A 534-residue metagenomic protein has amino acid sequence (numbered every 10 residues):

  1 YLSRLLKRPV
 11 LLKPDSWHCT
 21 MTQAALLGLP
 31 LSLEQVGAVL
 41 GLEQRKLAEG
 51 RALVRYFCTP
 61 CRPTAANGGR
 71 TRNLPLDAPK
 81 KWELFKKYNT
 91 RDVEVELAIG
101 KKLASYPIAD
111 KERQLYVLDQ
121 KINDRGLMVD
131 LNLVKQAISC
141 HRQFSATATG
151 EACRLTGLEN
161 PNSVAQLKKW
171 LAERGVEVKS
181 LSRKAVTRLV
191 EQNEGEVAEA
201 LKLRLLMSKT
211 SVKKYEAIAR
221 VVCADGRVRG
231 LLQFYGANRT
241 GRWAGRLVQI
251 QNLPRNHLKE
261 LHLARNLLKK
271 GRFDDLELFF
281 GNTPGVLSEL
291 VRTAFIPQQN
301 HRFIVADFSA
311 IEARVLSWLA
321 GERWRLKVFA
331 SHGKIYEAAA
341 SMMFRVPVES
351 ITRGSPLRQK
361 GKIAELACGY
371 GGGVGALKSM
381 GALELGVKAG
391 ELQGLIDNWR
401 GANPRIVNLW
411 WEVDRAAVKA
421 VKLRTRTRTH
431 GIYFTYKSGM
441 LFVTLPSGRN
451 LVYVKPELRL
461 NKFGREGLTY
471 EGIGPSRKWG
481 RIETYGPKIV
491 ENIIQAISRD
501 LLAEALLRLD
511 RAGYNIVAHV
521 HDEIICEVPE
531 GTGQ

Functional and structural regions predicted by a protein language model:
S3-S16, P30-V36, L42-R45, E322-L326: A short alpha->loop->secondary-structure connector
K7-L27, H332-E337: Conserved beta-strand -> loop -> alpha-helix junction used to position metal-binding or nucleic-acid-contacting
R8, G28-L31, A38-A48, A52-L287 (+6 more regions): Conserved "right-hand" nucleotidyltransferase catalytic core of DNA-directed polymerases
L103-L115, L501-I524: Active-site palm subdomain of RNA-directed nucleic acid polymerases
G241, D307, A340, L377 (+3 more regions): Hydrophobic, well-ordered secondary-structure elements that form the walls of internal hydrophobic environments
I335-P356, F463-V517: Generic long, charged, amphipathic alpha-helical segments
K360-G369: Short, amphipathic alpha-helical "recognition" segments used to contact nucleic acids or chromatin
C526-E530: Short beta-strand-to-loop capping motifs
